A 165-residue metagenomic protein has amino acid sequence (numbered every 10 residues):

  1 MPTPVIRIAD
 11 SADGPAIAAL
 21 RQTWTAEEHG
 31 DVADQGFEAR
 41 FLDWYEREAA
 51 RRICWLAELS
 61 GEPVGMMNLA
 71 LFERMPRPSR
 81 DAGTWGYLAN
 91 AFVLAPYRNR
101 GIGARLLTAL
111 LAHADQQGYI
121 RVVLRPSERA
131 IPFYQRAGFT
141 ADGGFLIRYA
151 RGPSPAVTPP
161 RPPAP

Functional and structural regions predicted by a protein language model:
V5-A19, G30: A short beta-loop-alpha structural element at the N-terminal edge of CoA-dependent acyl/N-acetyltransferase catalytic
V32-C54, N68, M75: Active-site rim helix/loop that mediates acceptor-substrate recognition in acyltransferases
L56, E62-L71, Y87, F92: Conserved beta-strand in the GNAT
S79-A95: Conserved acetyl-CoA binding element of GNAT-fold acetyltransferases
Y97-A109: Conserved acetyl-CoA pyrophosphate-binding loop and the N-cap/start of the following alpha-helix in GNAT-like
L107, A114-P126: Conserved GNAT acetyl-CoA-binding A-motif
V122-P132, I147-G152: Conserved beta-strand-loop-alpha-helix junction that forms the acyl-donor binding cleft
Q135-F145: Conserved acetyl-CoA-binding loop of GNAT-fold acetyltransferases
